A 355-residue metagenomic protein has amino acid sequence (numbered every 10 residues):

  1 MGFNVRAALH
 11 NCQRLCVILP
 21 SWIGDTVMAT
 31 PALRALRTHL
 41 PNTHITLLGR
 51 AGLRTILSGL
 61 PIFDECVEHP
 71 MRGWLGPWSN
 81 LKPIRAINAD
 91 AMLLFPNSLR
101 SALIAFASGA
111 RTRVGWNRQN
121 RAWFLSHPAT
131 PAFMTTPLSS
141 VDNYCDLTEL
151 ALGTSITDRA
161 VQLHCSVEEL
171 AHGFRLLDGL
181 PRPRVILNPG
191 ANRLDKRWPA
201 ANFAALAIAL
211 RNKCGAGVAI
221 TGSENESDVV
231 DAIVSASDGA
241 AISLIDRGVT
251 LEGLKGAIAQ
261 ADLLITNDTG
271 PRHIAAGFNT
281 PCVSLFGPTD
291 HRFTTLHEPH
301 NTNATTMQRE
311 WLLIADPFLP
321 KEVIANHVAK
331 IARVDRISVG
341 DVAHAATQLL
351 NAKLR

Functional and structural regions predicted by a protein language model:
M1-R355: Catalytic machinery of carbohydrate-active enzymes, primarily nucleotide-sugar-dependent glycosyltransferases
